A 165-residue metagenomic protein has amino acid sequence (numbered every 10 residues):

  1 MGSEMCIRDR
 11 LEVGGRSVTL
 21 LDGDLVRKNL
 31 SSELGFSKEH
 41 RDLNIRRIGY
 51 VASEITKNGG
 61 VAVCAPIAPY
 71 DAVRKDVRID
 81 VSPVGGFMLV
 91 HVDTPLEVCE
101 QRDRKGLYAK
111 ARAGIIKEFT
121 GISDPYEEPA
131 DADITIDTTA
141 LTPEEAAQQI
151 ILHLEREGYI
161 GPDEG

Functional and structural regions predicted by a protein language model:
M1-C6: Short, small-residue-biased leader/transition segments that mark boundaries at the very start of proteins
R8-S53, K57: Conserved substrate/cofactor phosphate-moiety recognition/catalytic segment in nucleotide-dependent phosphotransferases
D9, V13, I79, L152: Short, well-ordered alpha-helices that flank and scaffold nucleotide-derived cofactor binding pockets
L20, F87-L89, D133-T135: Conserved beta-strand scaffold positions in the cores of enzyme catalytic domains, especially in NTP/NDP-utilizing
N29-G35, A52-A111, E118: ATP-dependent NMP and nucleoside kinases share a basic, alpha-helical "lid"
A52, I150, L154: Hydrophobic "lid"/C-terminal helical patch of Rossmann-like NAD(P)-dependent dehydrogenase/epimerase domains
D93-L96, Q101-Q149, E157-G165: Small-molecule kinase domains that catalyze NTP-dependent phosphoryl transfer to phosphate-bearing small molecules
